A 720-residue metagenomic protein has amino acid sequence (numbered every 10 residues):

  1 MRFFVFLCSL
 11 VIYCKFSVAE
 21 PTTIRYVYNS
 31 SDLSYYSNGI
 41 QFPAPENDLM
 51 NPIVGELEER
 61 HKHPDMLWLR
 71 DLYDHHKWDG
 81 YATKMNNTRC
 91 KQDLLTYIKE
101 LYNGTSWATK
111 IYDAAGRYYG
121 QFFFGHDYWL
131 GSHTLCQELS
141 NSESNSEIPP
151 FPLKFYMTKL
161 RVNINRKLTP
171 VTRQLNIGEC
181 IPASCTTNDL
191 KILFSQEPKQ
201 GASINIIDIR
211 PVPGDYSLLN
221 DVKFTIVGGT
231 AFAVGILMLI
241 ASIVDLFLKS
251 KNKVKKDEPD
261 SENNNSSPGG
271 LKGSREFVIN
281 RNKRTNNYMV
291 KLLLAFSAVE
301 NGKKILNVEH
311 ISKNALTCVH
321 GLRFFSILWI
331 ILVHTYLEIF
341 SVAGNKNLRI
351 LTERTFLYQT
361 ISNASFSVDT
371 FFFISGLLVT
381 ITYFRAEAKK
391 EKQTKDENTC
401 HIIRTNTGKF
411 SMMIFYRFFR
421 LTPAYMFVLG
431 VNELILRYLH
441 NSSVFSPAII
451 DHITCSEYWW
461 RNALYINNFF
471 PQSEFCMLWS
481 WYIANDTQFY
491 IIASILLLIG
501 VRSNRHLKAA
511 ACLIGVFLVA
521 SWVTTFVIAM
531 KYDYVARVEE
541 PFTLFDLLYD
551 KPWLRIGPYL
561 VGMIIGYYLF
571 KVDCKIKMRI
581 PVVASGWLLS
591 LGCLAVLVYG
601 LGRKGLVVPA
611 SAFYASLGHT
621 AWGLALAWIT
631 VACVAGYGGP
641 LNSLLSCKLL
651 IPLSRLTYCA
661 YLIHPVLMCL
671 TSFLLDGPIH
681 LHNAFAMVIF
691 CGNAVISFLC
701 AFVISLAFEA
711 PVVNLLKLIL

Functional and structural regions predicted by a protein language model:
R2-G321, S326, V333-V368, F372 (+12 more regions): Exoplasmic/lumenal regions adjacent to the first transmembrane segment of eukaryotic integral membrane proteins across
T230, L322, L357-T370, F415 (+6 more regions): Physicochemical signature of membrane-embedded alpha-helices that form the seven-helix bundle of GPCRs, emphasizing
F232-M238, C318-T335, S367-I381, S411-E433 (+5 more regions): Conserved beta-strand->loop/alpha-helix structural units within folded catalytic cores of enzymes with alpha/beta
M238-D257, L378-A388, M530-K531, Y567-C574 (+3 more regions): Transmembrane-helix exit/juxtamembrane "anchor" motif
V299, R349-L357, H452-E474: Extracytosolic (periplasmic/ER-lumenal) interhelical loops and adjacent juxtamembrane/interface segments of multi-pass
F384-R385, R404-S411, F418, V501-A509 (+10 more regions): Preference for well-ordered, secondary-structure-rich cores of eukaryotic proteins
E387, T405-K409, E457-M477, W481-A484 (+2 more regions): Aromatic-enriched alpha-helical transmembrane segments of multi-pass intramembrane proteins
R555, Y559-I565, S585-A710: Alpha-helical transmembrane segments of multi-pass integral membrane proteins
